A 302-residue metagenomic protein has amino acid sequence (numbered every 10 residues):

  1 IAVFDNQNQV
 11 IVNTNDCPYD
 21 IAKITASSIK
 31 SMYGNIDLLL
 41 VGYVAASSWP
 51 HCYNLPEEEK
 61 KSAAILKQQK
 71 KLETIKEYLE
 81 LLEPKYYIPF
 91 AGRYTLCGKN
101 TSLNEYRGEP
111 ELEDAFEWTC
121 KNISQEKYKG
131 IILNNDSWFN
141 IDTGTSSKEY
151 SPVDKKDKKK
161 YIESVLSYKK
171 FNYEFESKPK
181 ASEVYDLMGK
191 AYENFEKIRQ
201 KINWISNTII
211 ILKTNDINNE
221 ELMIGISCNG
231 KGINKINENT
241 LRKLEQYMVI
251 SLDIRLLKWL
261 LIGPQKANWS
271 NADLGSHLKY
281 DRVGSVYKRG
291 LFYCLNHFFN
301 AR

Functional and structural regions predicted by a protein language model:
I1-I36: Catalytic core of the metallo-beta-lactamase
F4-D5, S31-G34, E80-L81, Q200-S206: Flexible, charged surface loops at secondary-structure boundaries
Q9, K85, E126-Y128: A structural micro-motif
D16, F90-R93, N135: Short, well-ordered beta-to-alpha junction loops that form the rim of enzyme active sites and present histidine/acidic
D16, Y87, S276: Divalent metal-coordination and catalytic microenvironments
I24-I123: Cap/insert and terminal regions of metallo-dependent hydrolase folds
N104, E111, A115-W118, K127-N140 (+1 more regions): Contiguous terminal or domain-adjacent regions that often encompass a lipid-handling module or interaction segment
I132, F139-R302: Feature captures hydrophobic
